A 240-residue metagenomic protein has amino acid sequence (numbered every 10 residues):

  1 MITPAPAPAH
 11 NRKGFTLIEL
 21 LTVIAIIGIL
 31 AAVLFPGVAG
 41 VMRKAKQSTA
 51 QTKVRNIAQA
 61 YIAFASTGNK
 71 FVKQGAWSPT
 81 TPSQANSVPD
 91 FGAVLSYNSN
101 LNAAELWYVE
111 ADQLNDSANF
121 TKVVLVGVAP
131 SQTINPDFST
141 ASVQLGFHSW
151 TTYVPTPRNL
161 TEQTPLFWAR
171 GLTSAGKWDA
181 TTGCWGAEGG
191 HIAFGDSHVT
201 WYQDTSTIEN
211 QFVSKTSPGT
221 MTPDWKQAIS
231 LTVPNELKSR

Functional and structural regions predicted by a protein language model:
I2-T52, N56: Amphipathic alpha-helical segments typified by the pilin-like N-terminal helix that continues immediately C-terminal
A32, G37-P89: Conserved hydrophobic/amphipathic alpha-helical signal-anchor segments
Q51-V54, Y61, V88, G92 (+4 more regions): Extracellular structured ligand-interaction cores
A65, V72-K73, L106-E110, P165-F167 (+2 more regions): Structural recognition of the beta-strand scaffold that forms the well-ordered cores of secreted hydrolase catalytic
A65-S66, F71-G75, T80-T81, L114-T121 (+3 more regions): Short catalytic/ligand-binding loop motif for oxyanion handling, primarily in non-cytosolic enzymes, centered on
G75-V88, N119-F147, T181, N210-K238: Surface-exposed intrinsically disordered loops and tails
N100-A175: Acidic, glycine-rich loop-and-strand cores that form catalytic or ligand-binding grooves in diverse globular domains
P165, L172-R240: C-terminal accessory segments of extracellular proteins
